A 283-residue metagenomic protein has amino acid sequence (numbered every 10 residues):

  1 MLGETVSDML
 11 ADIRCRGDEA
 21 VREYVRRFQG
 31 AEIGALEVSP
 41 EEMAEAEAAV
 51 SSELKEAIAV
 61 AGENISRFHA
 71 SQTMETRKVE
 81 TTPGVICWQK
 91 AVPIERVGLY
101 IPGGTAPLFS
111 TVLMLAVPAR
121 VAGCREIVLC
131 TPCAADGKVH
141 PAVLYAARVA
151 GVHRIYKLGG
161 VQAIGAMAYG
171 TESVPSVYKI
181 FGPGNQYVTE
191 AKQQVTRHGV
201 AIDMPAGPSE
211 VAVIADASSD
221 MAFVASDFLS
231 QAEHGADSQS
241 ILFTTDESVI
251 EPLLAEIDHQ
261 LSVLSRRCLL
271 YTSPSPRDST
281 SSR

Functional and structural regions predicted by a protein language model:
M1-E95: N-terminal Rossmann-like NAD(P)+-binding subdomain of aldehyde/semialdehyde dehydrogenases
L2-V6, R14, V21, E47 (+15 more regions): Generic structural signal for well-ordered, non-membrane alpha-helical segments in soluble metabolic enzymes
V79-Y145: Conserved small-residue-rich beta-alpha loop and adjacent elements that most often cradle the phosphate/pyrophosphate
M114-V117, L144-A146, E172, V195-H198 (+2 more regions): Short, solvent-exposed amphipathic alpha-helical segments in soluble enzyme and RNA/protein-processing domains
G151-Q239: Conserved NAD(P)+-binding/catalytic subdomain of aldehyde/semialdehyde dehydrogenases
S230, H234-I241, T245-L254, D258-L261 (+1 more regions): Glycine- and Gly-Pro-enriched alpha-helical subdomains that act as flexible, kink-prone "lid/hinge" or packing modules
Y271-D278: Conserved small/polar residues in nucleotide/adenosyl-binding loops
